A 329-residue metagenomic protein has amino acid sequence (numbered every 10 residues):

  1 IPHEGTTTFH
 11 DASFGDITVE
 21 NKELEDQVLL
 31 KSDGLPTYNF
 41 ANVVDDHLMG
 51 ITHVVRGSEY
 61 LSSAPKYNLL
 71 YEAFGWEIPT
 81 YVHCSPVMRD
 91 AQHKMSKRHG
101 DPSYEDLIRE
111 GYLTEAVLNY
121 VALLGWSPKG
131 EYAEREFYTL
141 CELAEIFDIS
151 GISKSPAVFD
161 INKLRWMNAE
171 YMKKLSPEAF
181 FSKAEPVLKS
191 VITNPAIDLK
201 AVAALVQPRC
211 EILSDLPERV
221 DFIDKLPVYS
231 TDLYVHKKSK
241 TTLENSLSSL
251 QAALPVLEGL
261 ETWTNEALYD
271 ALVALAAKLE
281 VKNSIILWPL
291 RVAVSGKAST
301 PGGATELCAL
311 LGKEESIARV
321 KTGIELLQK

Functional and structural regions predicted by a protein language model:
I1-H83, M88-M95, S103, E261: Active-site cores that bind ATP or allylic diphosphates and position pyrophosphate for catalysis
M49-V54, P102, A253, A271-V273 (+1 more regions): Glycine- and acidic
T52, P65, E115, N162 (+1 more regions): Short alpha-helical basic/polar micro-motif
F74-T231, K240, S295-K329: Catalytic adenosine-cofactor/nucleotide-binding cores of aminoacyl-tRNA synthetases and other
Y234-V235: Basic, amphipathic alpha-helix used for nucleic-acid engagement in HTH/winged-helix/SANT-Myb modules and analogous
L243-R291: C-terminal accessory/binding modules appended to enzymatic or scaffolding proteins
